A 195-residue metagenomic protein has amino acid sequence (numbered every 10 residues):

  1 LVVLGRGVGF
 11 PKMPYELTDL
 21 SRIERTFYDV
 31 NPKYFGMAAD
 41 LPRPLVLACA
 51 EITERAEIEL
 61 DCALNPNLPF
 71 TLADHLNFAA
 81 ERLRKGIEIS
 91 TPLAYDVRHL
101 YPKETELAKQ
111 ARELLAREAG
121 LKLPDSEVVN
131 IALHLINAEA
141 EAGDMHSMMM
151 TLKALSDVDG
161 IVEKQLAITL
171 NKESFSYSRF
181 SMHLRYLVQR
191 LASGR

Functional and structural regions predicted by a protein language model:
L1-R195: A cross-family "folded-core" feature that marks the main globular domain of proteins
